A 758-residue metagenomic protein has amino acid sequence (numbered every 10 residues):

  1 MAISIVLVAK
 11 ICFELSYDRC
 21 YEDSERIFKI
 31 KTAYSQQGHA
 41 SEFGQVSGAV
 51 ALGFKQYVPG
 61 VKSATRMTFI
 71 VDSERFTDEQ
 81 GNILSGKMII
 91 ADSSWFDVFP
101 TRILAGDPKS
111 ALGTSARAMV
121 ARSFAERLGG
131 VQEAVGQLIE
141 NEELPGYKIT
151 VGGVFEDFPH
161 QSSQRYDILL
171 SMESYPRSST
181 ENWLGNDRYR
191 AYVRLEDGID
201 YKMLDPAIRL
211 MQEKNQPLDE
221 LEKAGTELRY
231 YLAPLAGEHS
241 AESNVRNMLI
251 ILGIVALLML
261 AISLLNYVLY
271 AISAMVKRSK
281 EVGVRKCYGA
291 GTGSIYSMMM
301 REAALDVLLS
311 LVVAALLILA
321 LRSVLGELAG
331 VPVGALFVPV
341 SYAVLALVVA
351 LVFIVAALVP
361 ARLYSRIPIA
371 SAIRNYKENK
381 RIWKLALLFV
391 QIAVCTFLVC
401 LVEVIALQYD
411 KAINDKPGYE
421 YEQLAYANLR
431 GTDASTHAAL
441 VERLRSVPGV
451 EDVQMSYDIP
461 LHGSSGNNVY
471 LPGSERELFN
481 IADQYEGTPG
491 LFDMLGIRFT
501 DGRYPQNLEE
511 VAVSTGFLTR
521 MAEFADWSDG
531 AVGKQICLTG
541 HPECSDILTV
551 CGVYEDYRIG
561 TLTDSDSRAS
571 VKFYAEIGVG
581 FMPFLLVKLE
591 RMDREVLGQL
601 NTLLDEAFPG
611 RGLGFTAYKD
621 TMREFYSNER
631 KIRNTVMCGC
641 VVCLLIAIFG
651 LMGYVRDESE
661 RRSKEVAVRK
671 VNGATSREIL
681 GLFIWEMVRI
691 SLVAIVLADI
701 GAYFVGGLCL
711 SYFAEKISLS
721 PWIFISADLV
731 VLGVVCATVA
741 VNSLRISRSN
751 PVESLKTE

Functional and structural regions predicted by a protein language model:
M1-F13, V245-K280, L308, W383-A406 (+4 more regions): Hydrophobic alpha-helical transmembrane segments of multi-pass inner-membrane transport and secretion
M1-I3, M300, S365-A393: N-terminal Sec/SRP start-transfer signal
V6-A9, E213-K214, V268, A303-R366 (+2 more regions): Small-residue-rich transmembrane alpha-helices
L7, E14, I30, F54 (+26 more regions): Generic structural signal for small/hydrophobic residues in well-ordered secondary structure, especially within
L7-E74, L184-R194, D205-A207, R229-G237 (+2 more regions): Membrane-proximal extracellular/periplasmic loop immediately following the first transmembrane helix
Y21, A207-L258, V276-K277, G291-T292 (+6 more regions): Membrane-helix entry/capping segments
D92-A105, A118-N244, E442, S446-E624: Mid-to-C-terminal secondary-structure elements that act as membrane-proximal/extracytoplasmic interface segments
S263-D306, R366-K377, F649-I690, R748-T757: Intracellular coupling helices
